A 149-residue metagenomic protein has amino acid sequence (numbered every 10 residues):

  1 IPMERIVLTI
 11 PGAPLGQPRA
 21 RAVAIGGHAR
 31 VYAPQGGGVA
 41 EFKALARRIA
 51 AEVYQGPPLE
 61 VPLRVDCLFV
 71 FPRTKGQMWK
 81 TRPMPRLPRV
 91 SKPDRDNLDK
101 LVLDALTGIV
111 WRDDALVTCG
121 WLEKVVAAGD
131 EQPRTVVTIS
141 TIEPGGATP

Functional and structural regions predicted by a protein language model:
I1-P149: Acidic, proline/glycine-enriched N-terminal capping motif
